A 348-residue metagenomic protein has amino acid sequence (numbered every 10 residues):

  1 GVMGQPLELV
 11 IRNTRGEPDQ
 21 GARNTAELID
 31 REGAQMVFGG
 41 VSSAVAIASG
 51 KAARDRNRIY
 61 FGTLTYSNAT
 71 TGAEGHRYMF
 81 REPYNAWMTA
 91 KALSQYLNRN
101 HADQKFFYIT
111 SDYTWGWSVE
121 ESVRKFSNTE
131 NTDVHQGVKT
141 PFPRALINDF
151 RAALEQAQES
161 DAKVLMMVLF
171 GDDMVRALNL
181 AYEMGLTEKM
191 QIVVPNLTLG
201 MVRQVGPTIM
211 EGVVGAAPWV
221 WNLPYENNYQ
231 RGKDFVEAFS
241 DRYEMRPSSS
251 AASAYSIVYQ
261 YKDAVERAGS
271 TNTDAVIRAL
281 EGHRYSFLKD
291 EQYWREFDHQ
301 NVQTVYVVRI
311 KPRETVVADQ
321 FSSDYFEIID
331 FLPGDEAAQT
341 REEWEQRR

Functional and structural regions predicted by a protein language model:
G1-A73, E82, P141-F150, V175: Beta-alpha junction/loop-to-helix N-cap segments that form part of ligand/metal-binding clefts
G4-E8, R31-M36, D55-Y60, G75-Y78 (+6 more regions): Loop/turn elements at helix/coil->beta-strand transitions in domains of secreted/extracellular proteins
T14, F61, N68, T187-M210 (+1 more regions): Venus flytrap/periplasmic-binding-protein-like
T14-D19, S42-I47, T65-T70, W87 (+7 more regions): Solvent-exposed loop/turn segments at secondary-structure junctions within structured extracellular/periplasmic domains
L28-V41, F61-T63, K105-T110, D161-G171 (+3 more regions): Periplasmic-binding protein-like
N68-A69, H76-E183, P224-Q230: Extracellular/periplasmic Venus flytrap/periplasmic-binding protein
G171-R176, P224-G282: Extracellular/periplasmic ligand-binding modules, especially the Venus flytrap/periplasmic-binding
E211, R284-R348: Solvent-exposed, acidic/polar segments of extracytosolic/periplasmic ligand-binding ectodomains
